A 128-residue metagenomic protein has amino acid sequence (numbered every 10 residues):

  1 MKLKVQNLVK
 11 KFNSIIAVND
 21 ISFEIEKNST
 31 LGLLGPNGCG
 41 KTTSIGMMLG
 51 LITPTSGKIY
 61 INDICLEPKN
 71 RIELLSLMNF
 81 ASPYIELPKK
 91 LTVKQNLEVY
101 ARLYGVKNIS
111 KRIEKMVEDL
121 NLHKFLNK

Functional and structural regions predicted by a protein language model:
I15-I16, I72: Short coil-to-beta microelement around the adenine-binding A-loop and adjacent beta1/P-loop entry of ABC ATPase
L31-L33, I45: Short hydrophobic beta-strand immediately N-terminal to the Walker A/P-loop
P36-G40: Walker A (P-loop) phosphate-binding loop of ABC-type ATPase nucleotide-binding domains
L49: Helix-to-loop junction immediately C-terminal to a conserved catalytic motif
G57-E67, E73-L74: Conserved ABC transporter NBD signature motif
E98, R102-L126: Conserved ABC ATPase "signature" region
